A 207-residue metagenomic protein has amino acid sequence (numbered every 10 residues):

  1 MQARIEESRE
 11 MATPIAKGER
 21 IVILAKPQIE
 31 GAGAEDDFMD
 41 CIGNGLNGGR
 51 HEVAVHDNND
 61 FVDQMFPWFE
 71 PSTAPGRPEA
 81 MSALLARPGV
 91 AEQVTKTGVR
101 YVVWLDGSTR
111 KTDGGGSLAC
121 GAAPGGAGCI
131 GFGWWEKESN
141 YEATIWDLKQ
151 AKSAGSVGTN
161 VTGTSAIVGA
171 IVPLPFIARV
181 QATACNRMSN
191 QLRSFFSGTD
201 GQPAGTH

Functional and structural regions predicted by a protein language model:
M1-E19, K96-T97, T109-G114, I130-H207: C-terminal/domain-edge helix-coil "capping" segments
I5-R9, A83-V90, G121-I130: N-terminal post-signal-peptidase region of extra-cytosolic proteins
A16-R20, Q64-W68, L118-A119: Short amphipathic alpha-helical segments, especially helix-boundary/capping motifs
L24-K111, L148-K152, S156: N-terminal segment of the mature soluble domain
E30, E70, A127, F176-A178: A generic alpha-helix propensity feature with a strong bias for hydrophobic helices
D36-F38, S117-G121: Short, glycine/charged-enriched secondary-structure capping and boundary segments
C41, G48, C120, C129 (+1 more regions): Functionally engaged cysteine thiol sites
E70-E79, A119-C129: Flexible, solvent-exposed loop segments that connect beta-strands
